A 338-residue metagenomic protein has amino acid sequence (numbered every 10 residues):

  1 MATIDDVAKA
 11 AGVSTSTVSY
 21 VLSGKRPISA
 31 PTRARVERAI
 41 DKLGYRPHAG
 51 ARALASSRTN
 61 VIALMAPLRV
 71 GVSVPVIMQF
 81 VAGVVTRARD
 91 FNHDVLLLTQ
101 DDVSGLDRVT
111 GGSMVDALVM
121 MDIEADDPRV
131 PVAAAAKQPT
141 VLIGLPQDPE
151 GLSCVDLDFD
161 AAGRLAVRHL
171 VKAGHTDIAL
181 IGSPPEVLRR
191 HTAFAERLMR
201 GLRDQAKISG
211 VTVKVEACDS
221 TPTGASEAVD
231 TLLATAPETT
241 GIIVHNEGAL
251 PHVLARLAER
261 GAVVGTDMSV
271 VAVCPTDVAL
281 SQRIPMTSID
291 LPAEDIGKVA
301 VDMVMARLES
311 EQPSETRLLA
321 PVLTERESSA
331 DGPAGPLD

Functional and structural regions predicted by a protein language model:
M1-N60, P333-D338: N-terminal helix-turn-helix DNA-binding module of bacterial transcription factors
A2, V61-R168, A234: Alpha-helical recognition/docking segments in bacterial nutrient-uptake and carbohydrate-utilization systems
S14, N60, D116, T176-D177 (+1 more regions): Short acidic/polar active-site loop segments enriched in Thr and Asp
T17-Y20, S57-V70, D177-V187: Short beta-strand segments enriched in small/hydrophobic residues
L43, A173-H175, L232-E238: Glycine-rich phosphate-binding loop signature in dinucleotide/nucleotide-binding domains
P67-P75, Q100-V103, V155-L165, I181-A228 (+4 more regions): Hinge/beta->alpha junction and helix N-cap segments in small-molecule ligand-binding domains
S226, T235-D338: Flexible loop/turn connectors
